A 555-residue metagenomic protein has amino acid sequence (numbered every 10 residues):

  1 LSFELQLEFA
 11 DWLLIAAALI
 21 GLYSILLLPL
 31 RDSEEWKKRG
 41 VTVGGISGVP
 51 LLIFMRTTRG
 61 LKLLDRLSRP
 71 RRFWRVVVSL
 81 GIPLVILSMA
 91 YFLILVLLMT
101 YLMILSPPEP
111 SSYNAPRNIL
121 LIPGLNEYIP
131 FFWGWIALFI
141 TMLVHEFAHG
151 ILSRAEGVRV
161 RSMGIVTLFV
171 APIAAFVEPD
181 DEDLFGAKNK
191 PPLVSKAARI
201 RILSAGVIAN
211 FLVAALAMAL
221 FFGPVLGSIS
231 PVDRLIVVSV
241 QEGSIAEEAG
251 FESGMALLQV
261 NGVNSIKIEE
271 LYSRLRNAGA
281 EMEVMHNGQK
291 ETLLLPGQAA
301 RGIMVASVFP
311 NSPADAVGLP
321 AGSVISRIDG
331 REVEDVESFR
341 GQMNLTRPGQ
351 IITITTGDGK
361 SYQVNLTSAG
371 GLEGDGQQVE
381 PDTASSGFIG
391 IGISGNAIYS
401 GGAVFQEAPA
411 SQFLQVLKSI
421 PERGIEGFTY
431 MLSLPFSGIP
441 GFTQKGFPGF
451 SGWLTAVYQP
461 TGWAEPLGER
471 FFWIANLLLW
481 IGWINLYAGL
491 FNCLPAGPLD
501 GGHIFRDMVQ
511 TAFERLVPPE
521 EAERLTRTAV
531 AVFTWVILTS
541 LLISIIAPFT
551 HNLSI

Functional and structural regions predicted by a protein language model:
L1-L63, G243-A246, L271-R274, A280-N287 (+7 more regions): N-terminal low-structure segments adjacent to metalloprotease catalytic domains across cellular compartments
S2, M103-I129, A300-M304, F309 (+4 more regions): Functional transmembrane alpha-helices
L19-R72, A90, I94-N189, I484-F513: Small-residue-rich helix-interface/hinge motifs
G60-V78, A187-I200, P518-A522: Cytosolic juxtamembrane amphipathic/interface segments immediately preceding and feeding into a transmembrane helix
L93, A246, G254-L257, M282 (+7 more regions): Terminal peptide-recognition signature
K190-F222, V260-Q289: Interdomain regulatory linker/hinge segments that flank or connect interaction modules in polarity/junction/synaptic
P224-E242, A300: Low-complexity, small/polar and acidic-rich linker and loop segments
V238, A246-K267, A316-S338: Conserved PDZ fold ligand-binding element
